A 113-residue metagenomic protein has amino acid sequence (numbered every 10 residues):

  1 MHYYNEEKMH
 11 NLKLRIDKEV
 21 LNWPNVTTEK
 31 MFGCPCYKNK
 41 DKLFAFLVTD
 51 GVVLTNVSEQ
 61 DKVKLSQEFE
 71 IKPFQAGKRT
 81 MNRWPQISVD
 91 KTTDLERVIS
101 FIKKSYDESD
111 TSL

Functional and structural regions predicted by a protein language model:
M1-L113: Charge-dense, helix-prone N-terminal extensions
